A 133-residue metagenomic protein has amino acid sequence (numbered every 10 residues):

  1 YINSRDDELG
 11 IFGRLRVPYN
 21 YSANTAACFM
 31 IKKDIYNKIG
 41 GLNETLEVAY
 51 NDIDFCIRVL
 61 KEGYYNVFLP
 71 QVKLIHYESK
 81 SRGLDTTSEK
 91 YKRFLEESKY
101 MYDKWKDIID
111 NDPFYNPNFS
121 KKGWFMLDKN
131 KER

Functional and structural regions predicted by a protein language model:
Y1-D34, K38: A recurrent flexible, glycine/aromatic-enriched loop bordering the glycosyltransferase active site that acts as
E8-G13, G41, N116, M126: Glycine-centered flexibility motif
P18-A26, L42-N51, T87-K90: Short, contiguous acidic/charged loop-to-helix segments that flank catalytic cores in large enzymes
C28, C56-I57, Y102: Generic hydrophobic alpha-helical scaffold/packing signal
M30-I31, N37, N43-L46, Y91 (+1 more regions): Generic secretory/membrane-interface signal
I31, D54, E96: Short Gly/charged-rich anion-binding patches and loops
Y36-N37, E44-E47, I53-I75: Catalytic donor-sugar/metal-binding loop of nucleotide-sugar-dependent glycosyltransferases
L60-E132: Active-site-adjacent helix/loop segment of glycosyltransferases that harbors family-specific signature motifs
